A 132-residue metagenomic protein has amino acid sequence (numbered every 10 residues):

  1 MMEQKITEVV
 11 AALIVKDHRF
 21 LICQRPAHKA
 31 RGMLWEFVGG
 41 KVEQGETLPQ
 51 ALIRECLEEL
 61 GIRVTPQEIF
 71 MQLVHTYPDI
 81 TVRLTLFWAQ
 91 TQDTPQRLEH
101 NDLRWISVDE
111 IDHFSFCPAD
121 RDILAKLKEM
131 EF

Functional and structural regions predicted by a protein language model:
M2-L21, K41, Q72: Conserved N-terminal beta-strand and adjoining loop/helix that marks the start of the Nudix/MutT-like hydrolase domain
E8-V10, H18, V82-T85, N101: Change "...and in nucleic-acid phosphodiester-cleaving endonucleases..." to "...and in nucleic-acid processing enzymes
I14-V15, I22, A89, W105: Conserved hydrophobic "DFG−1" position in protein kinase catalytic cores
R19-E58: Conserved Nudix-box catalytic region and its N-terminal flanking loop in Nudix hydrolases and closely related
R63-T65, L73-Q96, R104, V108 (+1 more regions): Active-site-adjacent beta-strand/loop module that shapes the phosphate/pyrophosphate-binding cleft
V108-D122: C-terminal structural segments of small proteins and small subunits
A119-F132: Charged phosphate-binding loop/patch that engages nucleotide di/tri-phosphates or the phosphate backbone of nucleic
